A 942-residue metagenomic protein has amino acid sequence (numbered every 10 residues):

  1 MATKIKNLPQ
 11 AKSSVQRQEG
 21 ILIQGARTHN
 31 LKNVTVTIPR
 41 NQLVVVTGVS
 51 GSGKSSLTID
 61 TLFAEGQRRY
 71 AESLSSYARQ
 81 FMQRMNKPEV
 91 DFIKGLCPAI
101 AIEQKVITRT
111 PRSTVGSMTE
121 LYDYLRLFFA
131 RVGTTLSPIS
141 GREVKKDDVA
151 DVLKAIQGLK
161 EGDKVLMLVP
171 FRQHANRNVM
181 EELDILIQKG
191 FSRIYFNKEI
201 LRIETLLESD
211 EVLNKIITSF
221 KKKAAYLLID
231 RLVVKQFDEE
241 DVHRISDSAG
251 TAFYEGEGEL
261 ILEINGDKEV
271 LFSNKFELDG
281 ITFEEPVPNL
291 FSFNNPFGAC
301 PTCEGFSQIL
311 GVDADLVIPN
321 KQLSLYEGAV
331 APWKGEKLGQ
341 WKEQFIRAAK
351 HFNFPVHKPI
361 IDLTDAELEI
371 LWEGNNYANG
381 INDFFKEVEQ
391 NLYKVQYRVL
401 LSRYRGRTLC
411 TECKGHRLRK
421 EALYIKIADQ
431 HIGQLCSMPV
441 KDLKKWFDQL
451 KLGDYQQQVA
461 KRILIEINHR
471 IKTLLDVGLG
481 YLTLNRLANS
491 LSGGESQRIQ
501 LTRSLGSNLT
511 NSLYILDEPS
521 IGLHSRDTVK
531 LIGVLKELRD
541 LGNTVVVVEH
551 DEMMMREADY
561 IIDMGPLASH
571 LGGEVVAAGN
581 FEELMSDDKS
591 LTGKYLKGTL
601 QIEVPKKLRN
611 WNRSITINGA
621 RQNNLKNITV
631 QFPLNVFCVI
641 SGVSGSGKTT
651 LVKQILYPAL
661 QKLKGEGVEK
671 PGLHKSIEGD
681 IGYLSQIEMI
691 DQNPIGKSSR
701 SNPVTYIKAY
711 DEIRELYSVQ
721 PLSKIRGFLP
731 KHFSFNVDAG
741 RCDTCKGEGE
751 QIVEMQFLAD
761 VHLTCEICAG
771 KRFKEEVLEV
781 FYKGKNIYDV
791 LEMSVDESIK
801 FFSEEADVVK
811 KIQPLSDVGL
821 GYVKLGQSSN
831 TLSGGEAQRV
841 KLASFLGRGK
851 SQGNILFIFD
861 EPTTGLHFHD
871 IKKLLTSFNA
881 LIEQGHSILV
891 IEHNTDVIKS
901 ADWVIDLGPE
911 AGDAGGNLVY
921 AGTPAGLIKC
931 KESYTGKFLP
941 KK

Functional and structural regions predicted by a protein language model:
M1-K942: Conserved phosphate-binding elements of NTP-dependent enzyme cores
